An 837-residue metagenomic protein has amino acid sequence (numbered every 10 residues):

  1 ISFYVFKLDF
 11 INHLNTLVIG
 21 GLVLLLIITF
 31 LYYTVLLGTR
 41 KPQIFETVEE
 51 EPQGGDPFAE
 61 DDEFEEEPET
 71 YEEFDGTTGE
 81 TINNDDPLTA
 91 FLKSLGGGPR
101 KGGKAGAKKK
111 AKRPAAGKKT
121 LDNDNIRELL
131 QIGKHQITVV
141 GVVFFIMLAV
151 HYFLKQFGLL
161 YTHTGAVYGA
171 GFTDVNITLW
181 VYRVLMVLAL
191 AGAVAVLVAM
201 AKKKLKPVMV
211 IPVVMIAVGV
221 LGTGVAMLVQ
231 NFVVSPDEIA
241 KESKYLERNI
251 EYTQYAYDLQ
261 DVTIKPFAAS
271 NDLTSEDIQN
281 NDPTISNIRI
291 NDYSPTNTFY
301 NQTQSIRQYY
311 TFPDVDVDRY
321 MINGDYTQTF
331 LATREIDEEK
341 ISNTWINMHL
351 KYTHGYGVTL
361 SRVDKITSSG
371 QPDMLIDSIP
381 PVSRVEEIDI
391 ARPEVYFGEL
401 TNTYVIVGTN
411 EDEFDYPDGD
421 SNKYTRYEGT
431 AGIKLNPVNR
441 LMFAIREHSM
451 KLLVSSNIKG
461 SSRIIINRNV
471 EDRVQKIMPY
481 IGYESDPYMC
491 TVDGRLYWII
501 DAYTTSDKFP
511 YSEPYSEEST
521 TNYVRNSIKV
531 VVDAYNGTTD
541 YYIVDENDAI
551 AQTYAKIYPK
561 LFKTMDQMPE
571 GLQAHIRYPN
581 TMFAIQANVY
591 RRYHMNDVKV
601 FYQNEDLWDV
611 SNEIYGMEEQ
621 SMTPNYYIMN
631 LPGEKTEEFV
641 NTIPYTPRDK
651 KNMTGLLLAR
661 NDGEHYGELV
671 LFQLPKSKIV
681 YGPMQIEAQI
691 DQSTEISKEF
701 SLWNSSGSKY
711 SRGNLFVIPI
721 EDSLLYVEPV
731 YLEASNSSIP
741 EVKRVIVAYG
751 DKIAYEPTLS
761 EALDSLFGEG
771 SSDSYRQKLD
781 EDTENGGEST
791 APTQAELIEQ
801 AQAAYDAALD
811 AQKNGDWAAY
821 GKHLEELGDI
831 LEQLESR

Functional and structural regions predicted by a protein language model:
I1-N814, A818-R837: Soluble extracytoplasmic regions of secretory-pathway and membrane proteins
